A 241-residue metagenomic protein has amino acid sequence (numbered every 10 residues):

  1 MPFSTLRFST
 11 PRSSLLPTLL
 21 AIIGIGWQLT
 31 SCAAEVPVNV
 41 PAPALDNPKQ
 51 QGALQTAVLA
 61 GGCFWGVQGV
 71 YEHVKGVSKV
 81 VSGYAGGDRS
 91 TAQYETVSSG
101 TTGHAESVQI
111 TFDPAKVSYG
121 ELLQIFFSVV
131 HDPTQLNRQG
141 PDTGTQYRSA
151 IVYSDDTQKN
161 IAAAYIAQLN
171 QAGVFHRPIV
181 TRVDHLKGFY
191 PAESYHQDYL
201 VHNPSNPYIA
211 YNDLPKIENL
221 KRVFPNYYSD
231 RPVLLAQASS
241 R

Functional and structural regions predicted by a protein language model:
M1-P11: N-terminal secretory signal peptides that target proteins for export/translocation
P2-F3, L19, I23-R241: Flexible coil/turn and secondary-structure edge motifs
S14: Function-determining sites in protein domains
